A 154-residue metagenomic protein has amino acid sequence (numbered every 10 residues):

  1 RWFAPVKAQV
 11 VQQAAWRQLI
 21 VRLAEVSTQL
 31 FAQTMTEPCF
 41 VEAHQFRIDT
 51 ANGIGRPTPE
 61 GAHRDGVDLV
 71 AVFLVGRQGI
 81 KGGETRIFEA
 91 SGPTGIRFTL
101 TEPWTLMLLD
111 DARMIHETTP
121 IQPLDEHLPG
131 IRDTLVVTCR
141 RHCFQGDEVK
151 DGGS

Functional and structural regions predicted by a protein language model:
R1-E42: Signature of the catalytic double-stranded beta-helix
A4-I20, D49-I54, V75-R86, H142-S154: Short N-terminal helix-initiation segments at or just after the protein's N-terminus
Q9-V10, L23, G53, L69-V70 (+1 more regions): Residue-level detector of solvent-exposed, low-hydrophobicity positions
E25-T34, V72-V75, W104-T105, I121-L124: Intrinsically disordered, low-complexity boundary segments flanking structured domains
M35-E102: Catalytic core of non-heme Fe(II) oxygenases with the double-stranded beta-helix
E84-S154: Catalytic core of Fe(II)/2-oxoglutarate
